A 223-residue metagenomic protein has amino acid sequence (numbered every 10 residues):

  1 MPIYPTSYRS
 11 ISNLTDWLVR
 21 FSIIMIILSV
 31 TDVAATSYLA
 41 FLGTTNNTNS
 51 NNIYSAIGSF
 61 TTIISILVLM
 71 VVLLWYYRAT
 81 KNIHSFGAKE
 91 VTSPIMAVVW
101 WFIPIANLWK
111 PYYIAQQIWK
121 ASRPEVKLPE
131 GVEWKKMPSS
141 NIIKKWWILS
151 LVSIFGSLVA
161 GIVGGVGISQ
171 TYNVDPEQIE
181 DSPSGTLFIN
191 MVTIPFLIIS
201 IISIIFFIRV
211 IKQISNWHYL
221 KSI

Functional and structural regions predicted by a protein language model:
M1-A34, Y38-T44, T48-S50, I64-W101 (+3 more regions): Membrane-interface extramembranous regions at the lipid-water interface
N49-S59: Membrane-embedded or membrane-proximal helical elements that form or frame transporter/channel pores
I57-S65, I189-S200: Alpha-helical transmembrane segments of polytopic membrane proteins
F155-D175: Juxtamembrane non-transmembrane "cap" segments at the membrane-aqueous interface of multi-pass membrane proteins
S169, I199-I202: Long, non-globular low-complexity/IDR segments in eukaryotic proteins
